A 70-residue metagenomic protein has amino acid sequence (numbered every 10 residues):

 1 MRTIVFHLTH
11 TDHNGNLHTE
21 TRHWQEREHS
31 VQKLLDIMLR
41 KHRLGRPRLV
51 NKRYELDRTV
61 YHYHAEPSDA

Functional and structural regions predicted by a protein language model:
M1-L17: Short aromatic-glycine-(Arg/Gly/Cys) micro-motifs in beta-strand/loop hairpins
I4-F6, E20, Y61-Y63: Hydrophobic residues positioned within well-ordered beta-strands of beta-sheet architectures
H13, R22, L39-R40: Intrinsic disorder/low-complexity segments in short proteins, especially the signal peptide and propeptide regions
N16-H29: A short, exposed loop/beta-hairpin motif centered on an aromatic-Gly-Thr core
Q32-L35, L39: Residue-level detector of alpha-helical secondary structure
R40-A70: Short, mixed-charge low-complexity intrinsically disordered segments
